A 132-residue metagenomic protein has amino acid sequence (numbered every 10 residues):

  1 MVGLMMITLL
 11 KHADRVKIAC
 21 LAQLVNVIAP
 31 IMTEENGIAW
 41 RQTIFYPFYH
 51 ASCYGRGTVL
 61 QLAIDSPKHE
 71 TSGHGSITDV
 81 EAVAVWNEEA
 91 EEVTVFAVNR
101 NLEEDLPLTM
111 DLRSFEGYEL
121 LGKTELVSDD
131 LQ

Functional and structural regions predicted by a protein language model:
M1-A82, E88-E91: Aromatic/acidic polysaccharide-binding cleft in carbohydrate-active enzymes
L21-L24, V98, L126: Active-site-proximal beta-strand/loop segments in catalytic clefts of secreted hydrolases
W40-T43, T71, L106, E116-L120: Short, surface-exposed linear patches
I77-G117, K123: Carbohydrate-binding surface patches
V127-Q132: Solvent-exposed beta-strand/loop surfaces of large extracellular or lumenal domains
